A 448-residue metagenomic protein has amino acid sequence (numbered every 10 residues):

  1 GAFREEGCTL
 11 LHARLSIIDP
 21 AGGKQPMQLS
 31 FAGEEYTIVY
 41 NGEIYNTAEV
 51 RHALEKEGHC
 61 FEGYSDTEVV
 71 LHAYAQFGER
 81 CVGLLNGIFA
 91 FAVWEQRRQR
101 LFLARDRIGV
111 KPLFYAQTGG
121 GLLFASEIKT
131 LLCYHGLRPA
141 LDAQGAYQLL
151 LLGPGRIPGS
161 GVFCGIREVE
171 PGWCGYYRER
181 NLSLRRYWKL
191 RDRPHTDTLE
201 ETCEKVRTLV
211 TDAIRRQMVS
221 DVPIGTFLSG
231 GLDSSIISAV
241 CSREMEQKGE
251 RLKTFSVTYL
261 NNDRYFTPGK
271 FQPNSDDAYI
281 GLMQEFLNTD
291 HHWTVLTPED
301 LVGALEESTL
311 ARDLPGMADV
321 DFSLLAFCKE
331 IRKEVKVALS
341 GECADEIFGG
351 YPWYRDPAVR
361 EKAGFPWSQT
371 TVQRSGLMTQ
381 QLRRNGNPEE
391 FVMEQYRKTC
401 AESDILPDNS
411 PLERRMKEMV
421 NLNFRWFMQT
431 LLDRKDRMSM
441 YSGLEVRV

Functional and structural regions predicted by a protein language model:
G1-E306, L310-A311, L324, M393: Cysteine-centered catalytic environments shared across enzyme families
G7, H12, G119, E179 (+3 more regions): Glycine-rich active-site loop/lid subdomains used to bind and stabilize high-energy intermediates
